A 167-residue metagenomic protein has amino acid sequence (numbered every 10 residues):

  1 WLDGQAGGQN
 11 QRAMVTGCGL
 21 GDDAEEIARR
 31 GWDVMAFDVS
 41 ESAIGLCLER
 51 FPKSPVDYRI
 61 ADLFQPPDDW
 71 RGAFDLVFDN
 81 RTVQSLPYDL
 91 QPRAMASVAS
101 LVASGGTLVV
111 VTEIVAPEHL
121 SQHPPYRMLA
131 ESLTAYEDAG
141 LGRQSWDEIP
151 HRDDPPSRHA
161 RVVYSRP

Functional and structural regions predicted by a protein language model:
W1-V15, G19-W70, L86-L101, G105-P167: Class I (Rossmann-like) S-adenosyl-L-methionine-dependent methyltransferase catalytic domain, capturing the SAM-binding
D75: Conserved acidic residues
F78: A conserved beta-strand element that flanks and buttresses the S-adenosyl-L-methionine
R81, S85: Short catalytic micro-motifs in class I SAM-dependent methyltransferases
